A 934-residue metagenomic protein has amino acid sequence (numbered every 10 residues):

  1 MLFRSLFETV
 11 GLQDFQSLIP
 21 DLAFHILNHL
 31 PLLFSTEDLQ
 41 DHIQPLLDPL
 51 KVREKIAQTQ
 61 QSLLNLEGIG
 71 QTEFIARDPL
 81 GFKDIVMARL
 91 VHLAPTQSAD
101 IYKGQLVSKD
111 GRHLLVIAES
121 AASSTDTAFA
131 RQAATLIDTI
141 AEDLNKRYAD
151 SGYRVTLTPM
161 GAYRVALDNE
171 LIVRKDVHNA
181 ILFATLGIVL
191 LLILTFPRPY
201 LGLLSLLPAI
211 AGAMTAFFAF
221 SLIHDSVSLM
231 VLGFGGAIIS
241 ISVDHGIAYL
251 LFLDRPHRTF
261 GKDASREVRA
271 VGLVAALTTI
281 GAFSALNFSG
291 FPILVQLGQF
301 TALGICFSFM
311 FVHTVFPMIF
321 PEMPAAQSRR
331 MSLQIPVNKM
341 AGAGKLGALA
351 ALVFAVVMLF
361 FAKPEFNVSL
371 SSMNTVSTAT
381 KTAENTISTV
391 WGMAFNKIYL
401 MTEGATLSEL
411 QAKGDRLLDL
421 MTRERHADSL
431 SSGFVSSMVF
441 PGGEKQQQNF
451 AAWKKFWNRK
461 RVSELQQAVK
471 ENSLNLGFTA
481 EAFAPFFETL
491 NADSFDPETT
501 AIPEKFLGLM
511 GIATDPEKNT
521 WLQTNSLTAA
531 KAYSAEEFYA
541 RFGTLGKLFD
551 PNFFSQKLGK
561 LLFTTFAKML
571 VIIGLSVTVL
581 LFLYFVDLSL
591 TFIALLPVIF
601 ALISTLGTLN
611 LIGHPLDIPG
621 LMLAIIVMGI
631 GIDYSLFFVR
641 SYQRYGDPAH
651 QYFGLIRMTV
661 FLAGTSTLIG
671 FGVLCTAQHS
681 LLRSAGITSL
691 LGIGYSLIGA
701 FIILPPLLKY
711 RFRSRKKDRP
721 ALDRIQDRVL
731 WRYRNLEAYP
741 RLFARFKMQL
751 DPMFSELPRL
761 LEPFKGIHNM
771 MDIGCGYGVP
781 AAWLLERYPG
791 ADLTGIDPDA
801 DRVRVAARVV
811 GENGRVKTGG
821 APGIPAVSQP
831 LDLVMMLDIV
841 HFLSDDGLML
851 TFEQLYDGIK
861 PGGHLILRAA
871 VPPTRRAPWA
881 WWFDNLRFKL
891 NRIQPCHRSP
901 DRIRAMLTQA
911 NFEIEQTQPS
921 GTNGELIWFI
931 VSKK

Functional and structural regions predicted by a protein language model:
R4-L106, L430-P503: Alpha-helical transmembrane helix bundles of large polytopic membrane transport and channel proteins
T72-R198, F487-V577: Extracytoplasmic
L201-A248, L590-F637: Hydrophobic transmembrane alpha-helices and their membrane-interface caps in long multi-pass transport proteins
L206, P256-S289, D647-A677: Pore- and gate-forming transmembrane helices of large, multi-pass membrane proteins
P317-S369, R724-L742: Signature of alpha-helical transmembrane segments and their immediate interfacial
K345-A468: Juxtamembrane segments of multi-pass membrane proteins
R728-K765, Y777-G814, T818-A826, L843 (+1 more regions): Class I (Rossmann-like) S-adenosyl-L-methionine-dependent methyltransferase catalytic domain, capturing the SAM-binding
M849-P861: A short glycine-rich, Lys/Arg-flanked "PGG" loop and its adjoining helix->strand segment in the class I
